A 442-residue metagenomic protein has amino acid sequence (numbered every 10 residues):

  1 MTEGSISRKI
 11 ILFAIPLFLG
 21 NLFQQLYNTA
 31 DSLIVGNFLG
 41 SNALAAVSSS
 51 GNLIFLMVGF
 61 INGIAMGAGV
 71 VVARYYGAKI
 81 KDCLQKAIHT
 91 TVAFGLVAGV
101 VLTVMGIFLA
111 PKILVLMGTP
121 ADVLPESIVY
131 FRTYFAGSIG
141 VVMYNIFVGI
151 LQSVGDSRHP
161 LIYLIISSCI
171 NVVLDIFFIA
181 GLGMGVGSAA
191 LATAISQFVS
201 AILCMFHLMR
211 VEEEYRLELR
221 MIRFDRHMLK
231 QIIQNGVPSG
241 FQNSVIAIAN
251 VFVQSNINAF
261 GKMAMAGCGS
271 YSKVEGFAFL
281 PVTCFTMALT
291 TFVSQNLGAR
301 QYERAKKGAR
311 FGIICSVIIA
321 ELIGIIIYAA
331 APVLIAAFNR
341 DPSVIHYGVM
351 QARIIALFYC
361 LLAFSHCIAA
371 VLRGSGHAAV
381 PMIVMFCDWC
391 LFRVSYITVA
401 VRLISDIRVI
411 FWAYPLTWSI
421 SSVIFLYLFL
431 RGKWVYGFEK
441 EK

Functional and structural regions predicted by a protein language model:
M1-A14, V72-I139, G181-V237, V293-F358 (+1 more regions): Short alpha-helical transmembrane segments in multi-pass integral membrane proteins
E3, S7-L26, A30, L53-F60 (+7 more regions): Residue-level signal for short hydrophobic patches within transmembrane helices of multi-pass membrane transporters
L12-D31, T133, Y144, S167 (+4 more regions): Transmembrane helical elements of multi-pass membrane transporters/channels
L17, N21, L33, N37 (+16 more regions): Transmembrane alpha-helix boundary and packing residues in multipass membrane permease domains and related
L26-A45, L114-A121, F177-M184, S244-F277 (+3 more regions): Helix-terminus/linker motif at the lipid-water interface of multi-pass membrane proteins
S41-N52, S127-F131, A190, K262-F277 (+2 more regions): Small-residue hotspots at the loop-to-helix junctions and early N-terminal turns of transmembrane alpha-helices
L44-V104, V141-P160, Q254, G267-A331 (+2 more regions): Small-residue-rich hydrophobic transmembrane alpha-helices
A65, T133-Q152, P160-S168, A189-C204 (+4 more regions): Short runs within selected transmembrane alpha-helices of multi-pass transporters and secretion channels
